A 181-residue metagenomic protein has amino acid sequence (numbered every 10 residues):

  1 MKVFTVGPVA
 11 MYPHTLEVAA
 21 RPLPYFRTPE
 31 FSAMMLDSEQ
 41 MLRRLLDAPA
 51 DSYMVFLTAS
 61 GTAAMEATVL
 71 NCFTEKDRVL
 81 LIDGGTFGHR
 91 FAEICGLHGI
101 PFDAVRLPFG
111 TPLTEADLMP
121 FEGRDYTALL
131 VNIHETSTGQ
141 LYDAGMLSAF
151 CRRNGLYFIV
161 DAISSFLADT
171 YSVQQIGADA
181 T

Functional and structural regions predicted by a protein language model:
M1-P29: N-terminal "arm"/small-domain region of PLP-dependent enzymes with the aminotransferase-like
K2-V3, A50-S52, C151: Short hydrophobic "helix-edge" motifs at membrane interfaces and signal-peptide entry regions
T5, V9, D37, A64-T181: Conserved PLP-enzyme active-site core in the AAT-like
V18-A67, T86, R90-G96: Conserved N-terminal alpha-helix of the aminotransferase class I/II PLP-enzyme fold
